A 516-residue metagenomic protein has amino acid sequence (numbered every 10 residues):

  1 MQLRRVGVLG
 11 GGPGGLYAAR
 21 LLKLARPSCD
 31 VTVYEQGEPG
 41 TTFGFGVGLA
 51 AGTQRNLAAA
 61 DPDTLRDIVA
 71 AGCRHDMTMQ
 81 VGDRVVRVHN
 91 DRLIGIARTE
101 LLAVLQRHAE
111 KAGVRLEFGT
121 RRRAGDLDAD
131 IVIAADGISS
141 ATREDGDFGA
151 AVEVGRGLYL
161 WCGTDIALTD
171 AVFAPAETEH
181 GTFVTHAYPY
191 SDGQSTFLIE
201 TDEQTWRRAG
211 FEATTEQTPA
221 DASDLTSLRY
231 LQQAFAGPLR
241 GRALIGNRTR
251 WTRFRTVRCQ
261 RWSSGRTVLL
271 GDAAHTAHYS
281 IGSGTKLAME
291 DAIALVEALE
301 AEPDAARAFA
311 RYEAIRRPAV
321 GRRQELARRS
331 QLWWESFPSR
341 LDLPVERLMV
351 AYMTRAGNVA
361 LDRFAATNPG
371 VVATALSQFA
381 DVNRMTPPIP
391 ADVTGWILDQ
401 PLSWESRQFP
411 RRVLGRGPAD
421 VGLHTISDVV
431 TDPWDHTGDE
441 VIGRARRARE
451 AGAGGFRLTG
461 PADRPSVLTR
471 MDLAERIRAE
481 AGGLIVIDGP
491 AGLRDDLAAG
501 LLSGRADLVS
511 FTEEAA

Functional and structural regions predicted by a protein language model:
Q2-L3, A50-W161, D381-A391: Conserved N-terminal helical subregion
Q2-L3, A70, E297-D420, H424 (+1 more regions): C-terminal helical "tail/cap" subdomain of flavin- and related membrane-associated enzymes
V8-K23, I133-A134, R250-R329: Conserved mid-domain beta->alpha element of the FAD-binding
G14, P39, S139: Conserved Rossmann-like nucleotide-cofactor binding loop
K23-F43: Glycine-rich FAD pyrophosphate-binding loop
E38-N56: Conserved N-terminal glycine-rich FAD pyrophosphate-binding loop of Rossmann-like flavoproteins
A171-T252: Conserved FAD/dinucleotide-binding core of flavoprotein oxidoreductases
P390-A516: Structured N-terminal alpha/beta-domain signature that marks small ligand/cofactor-binding or signaling modules
